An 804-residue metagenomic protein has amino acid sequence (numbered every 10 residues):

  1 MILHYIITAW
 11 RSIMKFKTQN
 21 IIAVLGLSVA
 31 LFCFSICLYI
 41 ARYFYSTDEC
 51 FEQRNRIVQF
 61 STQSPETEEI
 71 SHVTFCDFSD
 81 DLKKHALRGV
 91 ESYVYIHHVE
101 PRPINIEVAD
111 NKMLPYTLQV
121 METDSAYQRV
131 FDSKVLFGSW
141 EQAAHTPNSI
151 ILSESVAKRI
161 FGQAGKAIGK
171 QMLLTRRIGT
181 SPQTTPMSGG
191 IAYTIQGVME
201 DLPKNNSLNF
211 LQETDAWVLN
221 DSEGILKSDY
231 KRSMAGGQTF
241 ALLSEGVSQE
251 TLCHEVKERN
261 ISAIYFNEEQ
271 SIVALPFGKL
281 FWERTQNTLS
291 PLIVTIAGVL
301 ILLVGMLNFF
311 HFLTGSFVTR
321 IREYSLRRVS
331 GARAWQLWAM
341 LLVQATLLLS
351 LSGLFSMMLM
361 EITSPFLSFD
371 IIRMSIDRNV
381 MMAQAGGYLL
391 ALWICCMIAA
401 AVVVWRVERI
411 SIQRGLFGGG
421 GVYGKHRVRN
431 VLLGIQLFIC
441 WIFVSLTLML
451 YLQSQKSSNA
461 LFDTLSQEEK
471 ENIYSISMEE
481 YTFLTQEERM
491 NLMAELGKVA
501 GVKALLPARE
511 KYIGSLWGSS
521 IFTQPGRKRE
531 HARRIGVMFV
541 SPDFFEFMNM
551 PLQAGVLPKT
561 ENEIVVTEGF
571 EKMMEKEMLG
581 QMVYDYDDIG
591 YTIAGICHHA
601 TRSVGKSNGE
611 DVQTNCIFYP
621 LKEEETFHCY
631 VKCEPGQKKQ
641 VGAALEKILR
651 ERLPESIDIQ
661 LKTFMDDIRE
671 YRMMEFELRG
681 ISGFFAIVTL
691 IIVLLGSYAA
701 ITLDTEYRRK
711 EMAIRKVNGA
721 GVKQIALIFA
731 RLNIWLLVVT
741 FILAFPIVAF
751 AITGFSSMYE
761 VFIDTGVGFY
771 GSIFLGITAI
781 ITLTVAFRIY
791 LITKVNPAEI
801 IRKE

Functional and structural regions predicted by a protein language model:
L3-I6, R11-Q19, F51, C253-L300 (+7 more regions): Membrane-helix entry/capping segments
H4-M14, T18, I22, G26 (+4 more regions): Intracellular coupling helices
K15-F44, N287-R322, L349-S350, V428-Q453 (+3 more regions): Hydrophobic alpha-helical transmembrane segments of multi-pass inner-membrane transport and secretion
Q19-I22, V29-S61, L367-I372, I439-K470 (+1 more regions): Alpha-helical transmembrane segments
C37-P103, S228-L242, C253-E255, L275-K279 (+3 more regions): Membrane-proximal extracellular/periplasmic loop immediately following the first transmembrane helix
D124-F137, I150-Q286, A494, K498-E670: Mid-to-C-terminal secondary-structure elements that act as membrane-proximal/extracytoplasmic interface segments
G305, S316-F317, Y388-V422, F774-E804: C-terminal membrane-exit region of the final transmembrane helix in multipass inner-membrane proteins
E323-L367, T689, K710-S757, G768-G776: Transmembrane alpha-helical interface segments in multi-pass membrane proteins
